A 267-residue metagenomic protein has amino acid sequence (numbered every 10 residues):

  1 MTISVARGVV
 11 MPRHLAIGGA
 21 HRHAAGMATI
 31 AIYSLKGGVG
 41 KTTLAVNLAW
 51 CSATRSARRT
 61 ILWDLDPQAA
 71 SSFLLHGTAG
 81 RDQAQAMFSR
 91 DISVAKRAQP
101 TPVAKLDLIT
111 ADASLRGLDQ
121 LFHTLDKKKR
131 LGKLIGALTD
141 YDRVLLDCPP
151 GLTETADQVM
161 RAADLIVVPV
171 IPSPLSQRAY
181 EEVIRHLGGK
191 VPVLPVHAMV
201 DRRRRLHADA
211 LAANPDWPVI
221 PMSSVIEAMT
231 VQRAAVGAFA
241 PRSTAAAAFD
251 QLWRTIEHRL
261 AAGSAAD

Functional and structural regions predicted by a protein language model:
S4-A24, G189-D267: C-terminal lobe/tail of nucleotide-utilizing enzymes
G26-P67: Walker A/P-loop phosphate-binding motif and the immediately C-terminal alpha-helix
I30, S56, T60-I61, T139 (+1 more regions): Conserved catalytic-core segment of NTP-binding enzymes
K36, L115, P174, M199-R202 (+1 more regions): Short histidine/acidic/glycine/proline-rich micro-motifs that form metal- and phosphate-coordinating active-site loops
N47, A86, R130-K133, E182 (+3 more regions): Alpha-helical elements of Rossmann-like donor-binding domains used by nucleotide-donor carbohydrate transfer enzymes
N47, C51, L74, Q158: Active-site signature of alpha/beta-hydrolase-fold catalytic machinery across serine- and Asp/Cys-nucleophile hydrolases
R55-T139, I226-A234: P-loop/Walker-type NTP enzyme "switch/lid" segment
